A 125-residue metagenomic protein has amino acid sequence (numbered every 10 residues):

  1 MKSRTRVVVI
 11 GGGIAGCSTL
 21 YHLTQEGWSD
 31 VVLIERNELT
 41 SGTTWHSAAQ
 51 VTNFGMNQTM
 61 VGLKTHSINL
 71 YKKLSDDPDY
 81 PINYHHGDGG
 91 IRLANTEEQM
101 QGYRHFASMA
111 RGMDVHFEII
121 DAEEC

Functional and structural regions predicted by a protein language model:
M1-K2, Q25, H85: Short, flexible hinge/linker loops that cap or flank conserved catalytic cores
T5-L33: N-terminal Rossmann-like FAD-binding beta1-loop-alpha1 element of flavoenzymes
G16-T19, S47, S67: Short N-terminal amphipathic alpha-helix/helix-capping patch enriched in small hydrophobics with frequent Ser/Thr
E26-G27, A48-Q50: Glycine-rich, phosphate-binding/catalytic loops in enzymes
T40: Short glycine/proline-centered loop/turn elements that form peptide/ligand docking sites
T43-W45: Conserved catalytic-core motifs of eukaryotic protein kinase domains, centered on the activation segment
A49-E124: Dinucleotide-binding Rossmann-like beta1-alpha1 core, especially the glycine-rich loop that anchors the ADP
